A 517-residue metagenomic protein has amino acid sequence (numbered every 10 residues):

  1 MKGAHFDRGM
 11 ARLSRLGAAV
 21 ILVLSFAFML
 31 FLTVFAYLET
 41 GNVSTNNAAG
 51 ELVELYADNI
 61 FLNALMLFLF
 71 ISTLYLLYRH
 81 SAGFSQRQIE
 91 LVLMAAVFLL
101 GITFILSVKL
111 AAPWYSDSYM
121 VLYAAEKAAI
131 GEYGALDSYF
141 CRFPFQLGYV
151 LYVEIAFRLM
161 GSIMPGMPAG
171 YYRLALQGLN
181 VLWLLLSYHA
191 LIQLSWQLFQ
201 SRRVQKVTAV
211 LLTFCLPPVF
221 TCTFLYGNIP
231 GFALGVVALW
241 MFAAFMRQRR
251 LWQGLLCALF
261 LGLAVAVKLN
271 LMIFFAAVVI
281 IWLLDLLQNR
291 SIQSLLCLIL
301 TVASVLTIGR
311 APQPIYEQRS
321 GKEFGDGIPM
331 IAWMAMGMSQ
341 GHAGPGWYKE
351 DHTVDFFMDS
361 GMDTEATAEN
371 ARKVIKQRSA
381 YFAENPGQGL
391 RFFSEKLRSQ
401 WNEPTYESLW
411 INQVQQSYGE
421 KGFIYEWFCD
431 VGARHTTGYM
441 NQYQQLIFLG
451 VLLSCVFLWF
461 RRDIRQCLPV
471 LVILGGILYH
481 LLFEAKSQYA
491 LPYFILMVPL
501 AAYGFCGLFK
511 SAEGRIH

Functional and structural regions predicted by a protein language model:
M1-F104, L296-V302, L508, I516: Start-transfer (signal-anchor) and selected internal transmembrane alpha helices of multi-pass inner/ER membrane
E51-L67, R173-A175, L179-N180, E395-G476: Membrane-interface anchor segments at the N-terminal boundary of transmembrane helices in multi-pass membrane enzymes
Y123, Y139-Y171: Short hydrophobic/aromatic helix or loop-helix immediately within or flanking a transmembrane segment in polytopic
G131-G134, E317-Y418: Membrane-proximal stem/loop segments at transmembrane-domain junctions that anchor or position
A175-F199, V237, L453: Transmembrane-helix motifs of polytopic, lipid-linked glycan transferases
A175-W183, V207-F242, V267-F274, Y489-F494: Multi-pass, polyprenyl lipid-linked donor-dependent membrane glycosyltransferases
Y188-F214, I464-P469: Transmembrane-helix signature of polytopic, membrane-embedded enzymes that assemble or transfer cell-envelope glycans
F199, A238-Q253: Membrane-interface transmembrane helices that cradle and orient dolichyl/undecaprenyl
